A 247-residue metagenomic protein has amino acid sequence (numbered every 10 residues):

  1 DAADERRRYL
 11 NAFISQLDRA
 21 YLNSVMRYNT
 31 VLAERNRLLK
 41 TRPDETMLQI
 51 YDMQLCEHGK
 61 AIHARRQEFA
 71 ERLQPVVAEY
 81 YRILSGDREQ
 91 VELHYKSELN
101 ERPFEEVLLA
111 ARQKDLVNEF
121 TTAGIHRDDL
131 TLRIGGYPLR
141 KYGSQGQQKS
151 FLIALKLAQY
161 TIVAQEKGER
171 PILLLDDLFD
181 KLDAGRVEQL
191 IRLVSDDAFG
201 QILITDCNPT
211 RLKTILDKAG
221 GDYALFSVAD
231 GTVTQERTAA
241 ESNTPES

Functional and structural regions predicted by a protein language model:
D1-R37: Extended, charged alpha-helical "arm/stalk" segments used for dimerization and assembly in large NTPase-driven machines
R37, T41-D44: Heptad-repeat coiled-coil alpha-helices
T46-E57, A61-L174, K181, G185-Q201 (+2 more regions): Conserved NTPase motor "head" modules and their coupling/switch loops across ABC/AAA+ ATPases, GTPases, and GHKL ATPases
T205-C207: H-loop (His-switch) motif in ABC-type P-loop NTPases
